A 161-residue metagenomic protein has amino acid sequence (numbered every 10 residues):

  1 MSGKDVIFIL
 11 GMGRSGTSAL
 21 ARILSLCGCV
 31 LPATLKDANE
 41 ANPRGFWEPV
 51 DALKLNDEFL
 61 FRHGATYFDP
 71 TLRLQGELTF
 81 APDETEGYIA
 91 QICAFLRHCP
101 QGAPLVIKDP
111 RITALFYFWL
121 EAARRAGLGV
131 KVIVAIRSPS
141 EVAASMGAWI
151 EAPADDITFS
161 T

Functional and structural regions predicted by a protein language model:
M1-Y88: PAPS-dependent sulfotransferase catalytic core
Y88-T161: PAPS-dependent sulfotransferase catalytic domain
